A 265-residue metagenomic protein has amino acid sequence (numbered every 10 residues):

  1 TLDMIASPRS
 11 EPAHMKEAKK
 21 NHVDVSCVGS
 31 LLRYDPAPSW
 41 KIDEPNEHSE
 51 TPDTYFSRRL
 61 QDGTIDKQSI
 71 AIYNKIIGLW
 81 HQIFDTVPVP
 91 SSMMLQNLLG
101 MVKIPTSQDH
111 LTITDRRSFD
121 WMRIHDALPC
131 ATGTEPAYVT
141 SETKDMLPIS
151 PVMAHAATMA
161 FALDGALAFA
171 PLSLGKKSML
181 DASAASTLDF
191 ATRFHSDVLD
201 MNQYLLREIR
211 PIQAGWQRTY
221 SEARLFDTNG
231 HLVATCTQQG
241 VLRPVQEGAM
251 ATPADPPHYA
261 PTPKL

Functional and structural regions predicted by a protein language model:
T1-L265: Terminal targeting signals and extreme-terminal segments of soluble enzymes
